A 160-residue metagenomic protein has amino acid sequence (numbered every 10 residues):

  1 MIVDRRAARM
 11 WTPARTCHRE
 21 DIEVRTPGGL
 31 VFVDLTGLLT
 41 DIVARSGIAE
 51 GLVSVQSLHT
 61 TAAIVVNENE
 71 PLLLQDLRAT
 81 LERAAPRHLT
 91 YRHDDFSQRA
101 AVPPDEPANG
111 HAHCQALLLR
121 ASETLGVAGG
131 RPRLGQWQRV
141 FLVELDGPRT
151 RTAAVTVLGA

Functional and structural regions predicted by a protein language model:
M1-A160: Active-site histidine-anchored catalytic micro-motif
